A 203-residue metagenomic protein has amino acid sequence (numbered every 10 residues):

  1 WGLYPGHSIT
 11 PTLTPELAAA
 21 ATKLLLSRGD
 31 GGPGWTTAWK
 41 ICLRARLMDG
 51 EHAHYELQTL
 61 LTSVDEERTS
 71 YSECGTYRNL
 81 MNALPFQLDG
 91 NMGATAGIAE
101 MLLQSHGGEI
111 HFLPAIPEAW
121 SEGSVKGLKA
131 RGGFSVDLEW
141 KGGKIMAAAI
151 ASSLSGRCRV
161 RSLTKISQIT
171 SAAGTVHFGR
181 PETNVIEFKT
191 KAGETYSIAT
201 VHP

Functional and structural regions predicted by a protein language model:
W1-E109, G123, M146: Active-site core of glycosidic bond-cleaving carbohydrate-active enzymes
E73, I166-K189: Solvent-exposed beta-strand/loop surfaces of large extracellular or lumenal domains
G107-A119, H202-P203: Glycine/proline-rich low-complexity spacer/linker segments in large multi-domain proteins
I116-V125, A130-R131: A structural signal for beta-strand and strand-to-loop patches characteristic of beta-rich domains
K129-K141: Edge strands and adjacent loops of beta-rich recognition modules
V136-L138, I145-S152: Short, well-ordered beta-strand segments enriched in hydrophobic/aromatic residues
A149-K165: Surface-exposed beta-strand/loop patches in extracellular or lumenal glycoproteins
V160, R180-P203: C-terminal beta-strand-rich structural cap/linker in extracellular carbohydrate-active enzymes
